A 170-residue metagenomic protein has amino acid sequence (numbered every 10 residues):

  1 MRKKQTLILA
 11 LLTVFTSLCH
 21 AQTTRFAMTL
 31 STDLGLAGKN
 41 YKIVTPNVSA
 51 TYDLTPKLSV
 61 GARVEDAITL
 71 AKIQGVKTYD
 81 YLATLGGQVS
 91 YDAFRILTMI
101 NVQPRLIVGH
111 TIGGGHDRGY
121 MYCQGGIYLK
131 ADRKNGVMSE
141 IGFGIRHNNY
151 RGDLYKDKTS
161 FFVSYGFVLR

Functional and structural regions predicted by a protein language model:
M1-R25, R170: Cleavable N-terminal export/targeting peptides
T6-L9, K57, F162: Small-residue packing motifs within transmembrane alpha-helices
H20-I68, S164-R170: Short glycine/proline- and aromatic-enriched beta-strand/turn motifs that initiate or cap beta-hairpins
S31-A37, E65-T69, R105-G113, G142-N148 (+1 more regions): Outer-membrane beta-barrel pore domains and translocons
D33-T45, I73-Y79, H110-M121, Y150-K158: Solvent-exposed loop/turn segments connecting transmembrane beta-strands in outer-membrane beta-barrel proteins
S49-V137: Gram-negative (and chloroplast) outer-membrane scaffold detector with strong preference for beta-barrel transmembrane
G113-R170: Gram-negative outer-membrane beta-barrel domains
